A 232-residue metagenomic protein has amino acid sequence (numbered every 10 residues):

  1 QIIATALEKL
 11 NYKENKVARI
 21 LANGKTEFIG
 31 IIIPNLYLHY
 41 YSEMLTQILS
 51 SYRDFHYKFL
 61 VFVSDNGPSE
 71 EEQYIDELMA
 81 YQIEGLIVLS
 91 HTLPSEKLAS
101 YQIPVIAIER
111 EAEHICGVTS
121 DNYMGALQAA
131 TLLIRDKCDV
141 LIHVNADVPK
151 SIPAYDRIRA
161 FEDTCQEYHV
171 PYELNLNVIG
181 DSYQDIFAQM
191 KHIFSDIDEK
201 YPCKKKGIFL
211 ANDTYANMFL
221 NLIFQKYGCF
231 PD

Functional and structural regions predicted by a protein language model:
Q1, P94-A99, D147-K150: Short, flexible, glycine-rich and Lys/Arg-enriched loop motifs at helix boundaries that contact anionic partners
Q1-K25: N-terminal helix-turn-helix DNA-binding module of bacterial transcription factors
K9, L21-N35, V140-A146: A short, flexible N-terminal coil/short beta segment enriched in small residues
K9, S50-F55, M79, I103-A107 (+1 more regions): Bacterial carbohydrate/catabolite-sensing allosteric modules
K16, S42-M44, Q73, Y155-D156 (+2 more regions): Generic recognition of short, well-ordered alpha-helical segments
V17, L36, Y40, E70 (+3 more regions): Conserved acidic
G24-T131: Alpha-helical recognition/docking segments in bacterial nutrient-uptake and carbohydrate-utilization systems
